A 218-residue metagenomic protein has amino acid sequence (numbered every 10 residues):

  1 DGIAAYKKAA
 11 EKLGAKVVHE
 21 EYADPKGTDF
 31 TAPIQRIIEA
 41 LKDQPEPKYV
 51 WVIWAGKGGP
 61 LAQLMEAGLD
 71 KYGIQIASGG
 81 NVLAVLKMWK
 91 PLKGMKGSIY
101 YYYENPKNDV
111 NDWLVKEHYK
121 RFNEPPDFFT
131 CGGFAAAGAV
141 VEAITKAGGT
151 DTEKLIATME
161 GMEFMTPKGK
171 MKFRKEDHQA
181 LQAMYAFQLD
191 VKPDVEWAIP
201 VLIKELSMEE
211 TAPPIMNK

Functional and structural regions predicted by a protein language model:
D1-E66, E104-D109, W113: Extracellular/periplasmic Venus flytrap/periplasmic-binding protein
D1-Y6, C131-A137: Extracytoplasmic ligand-binding site segments that recognize negatively charged/polar headgroups
E20, P125-C131, T152-L155, M171-K172: Surface-exposed patches in mature extracellular/periplasmic domains of secreted proteins
E21-P25, V52-G56, A77-V82, S98-Y101 (+3 more regions): Active-site-proximal beta-strand/loop segments in catalytic clefts of secreted hydrolases
Q63-F134, T145-G148, P193, I199-N217: Extracellular/periplasmic periplasmic-binding protein-like sensory domains
T145-A157: Short, charged, surface-exposed loops that flank catalytic or proteolytic processing sites
E163-K218: Solvent-exposed, acidic/polar segments of extracytosolic/periplasmic ligand-binding ectodomains
